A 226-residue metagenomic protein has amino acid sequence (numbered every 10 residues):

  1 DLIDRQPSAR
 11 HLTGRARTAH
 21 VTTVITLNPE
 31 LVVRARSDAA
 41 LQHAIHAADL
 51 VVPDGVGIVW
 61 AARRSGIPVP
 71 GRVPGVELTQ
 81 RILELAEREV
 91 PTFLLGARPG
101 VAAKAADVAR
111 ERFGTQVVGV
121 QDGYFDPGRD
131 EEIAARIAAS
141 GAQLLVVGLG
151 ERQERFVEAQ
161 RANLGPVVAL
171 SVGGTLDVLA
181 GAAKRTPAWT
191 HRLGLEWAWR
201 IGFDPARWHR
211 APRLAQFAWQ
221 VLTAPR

Functional and structural regions predicted by a protein language model:
D1-E77: N-terminal nucleotide/polyanion-binding subdomain common to many enzyme families
N28-V32, L149-Q153, T175-L176: Short glycine-rich anion-binding loops that position phosphate/pyrophosphate groups of nucleotides and phosphorylated
D49, T92, V118, Q143 (+1 more regions): Conserved acidic residues
V59-A62, R185-R226: A transmembrane-helix-recognition feature enriched in membrane-embedded lipid enzymes and envelope glyco-/phospholipid
V59-R136, S140: Conserved beta-alpha
A106, E154-N163: Short Gly/Thr/Asp-enriched flexible loops that form oxyanion-binding sites at enzyme active sites
G123-D126, G165-D204: Short, flexible loop segments at boundaries between secondary-structure elements
I137, G141-L149: Proline-aspartate-enriched helix->loop->beta-strand connector
